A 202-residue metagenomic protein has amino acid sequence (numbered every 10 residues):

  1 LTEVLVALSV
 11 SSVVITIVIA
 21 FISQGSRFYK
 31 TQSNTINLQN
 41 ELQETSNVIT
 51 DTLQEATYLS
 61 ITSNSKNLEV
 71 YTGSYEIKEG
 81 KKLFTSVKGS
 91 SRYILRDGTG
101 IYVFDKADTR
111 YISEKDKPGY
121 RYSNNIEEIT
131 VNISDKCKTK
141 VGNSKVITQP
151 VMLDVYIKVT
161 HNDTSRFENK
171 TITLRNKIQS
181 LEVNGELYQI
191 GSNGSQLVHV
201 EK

Functional and structural regions predicted by a protein language model:
L1-Q54: Aliphatic-rich helix starts adjacent to a transmembrane/signal segment
E3, S65-V70, Y93-I94, V155 (+1 more regions): Generic low-polarity alpha-helical segments
Q54-N64: Short, well-structured beta-strand/strand-turn elements
T62-K145, N184, S195-Q196: Type IV pilin-like appendage domain
I133-K202: Short linear sequence signals and composition-biased patches located at protein termini or domain-edge surfaces
